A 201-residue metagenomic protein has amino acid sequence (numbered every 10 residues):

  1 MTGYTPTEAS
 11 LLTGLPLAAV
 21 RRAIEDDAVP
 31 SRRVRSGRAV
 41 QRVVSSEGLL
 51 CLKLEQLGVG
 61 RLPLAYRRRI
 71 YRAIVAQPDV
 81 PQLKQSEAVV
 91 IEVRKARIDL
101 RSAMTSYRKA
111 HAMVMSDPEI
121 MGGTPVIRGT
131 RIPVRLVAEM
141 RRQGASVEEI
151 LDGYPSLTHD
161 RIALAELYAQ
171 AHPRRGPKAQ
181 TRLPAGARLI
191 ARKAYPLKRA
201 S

Functional and structural regions predicted by a protein language model:
M1-R21: Polyanion-binding surface elements
G3, S46-L49, R131: Amphipathic alpha-helical repeat elements characteristic of tetratricopeptide repeat
E8, G48, L136: Ca2+-coordinating acidic residues in Ca2+-binding motifs
S10, G14, A23-D26, M140 (+1 more regions): Basic (Lys/Arg-enriched) interaction patch that binds polyanionic ligands
A23-A28, G48, R141, E166: DNA major-groove recognition helix of helix-turn-helix
P30-L57: Short helix-start
L54-P118, G122-R128, I132-R135, E139 (+3 more regions): Basic Lys/Arg-rich amphipathic helical interaction modules
